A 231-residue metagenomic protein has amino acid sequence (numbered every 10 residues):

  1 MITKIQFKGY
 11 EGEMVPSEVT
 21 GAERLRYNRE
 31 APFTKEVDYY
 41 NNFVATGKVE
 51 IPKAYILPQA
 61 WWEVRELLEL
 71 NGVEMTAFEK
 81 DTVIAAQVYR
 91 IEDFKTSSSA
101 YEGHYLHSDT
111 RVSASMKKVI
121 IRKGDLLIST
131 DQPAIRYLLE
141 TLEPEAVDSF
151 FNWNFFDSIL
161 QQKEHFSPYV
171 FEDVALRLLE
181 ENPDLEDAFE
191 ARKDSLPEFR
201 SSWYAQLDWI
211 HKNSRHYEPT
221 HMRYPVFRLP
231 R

Functional and structural regions predicted by a protein language model:
M1-A86, R90: Hard-cation-handling environments
T3-F33, A114-L127, D157, Q162-H165 (+1 more regions): Hydrophobic transmembrane alpha-helix bundles
Y10, Y27, Y39-Y40, Y55 (+9 more regions): Sequence-level detector for tyrosine residue identity
E23-R26, S99-T110, S167, E181-E186 (+1 more regions): Flexible coil/linker segments and helix-coil junctions enriched in charged and small residues
Y27-A31, F43-A45, A114-M116, D173 (+3 more regions): Short, flexible coil/linker segments at or flanking structured domains
F33-E36, H104-S108, K163, L207: A short linear-motif detector with a strong N-terminal bias
F43, K48, R65-R136, L142-V147: Substrate-recognition/cap regions that form aromatic- and gly/pro-loop-enriched pockets for small-molecule ligands
A134-Y137, L142-R231: Accessory, solvent-exposed terminal regions and/or long lumenal/extracellular loops of proteins
